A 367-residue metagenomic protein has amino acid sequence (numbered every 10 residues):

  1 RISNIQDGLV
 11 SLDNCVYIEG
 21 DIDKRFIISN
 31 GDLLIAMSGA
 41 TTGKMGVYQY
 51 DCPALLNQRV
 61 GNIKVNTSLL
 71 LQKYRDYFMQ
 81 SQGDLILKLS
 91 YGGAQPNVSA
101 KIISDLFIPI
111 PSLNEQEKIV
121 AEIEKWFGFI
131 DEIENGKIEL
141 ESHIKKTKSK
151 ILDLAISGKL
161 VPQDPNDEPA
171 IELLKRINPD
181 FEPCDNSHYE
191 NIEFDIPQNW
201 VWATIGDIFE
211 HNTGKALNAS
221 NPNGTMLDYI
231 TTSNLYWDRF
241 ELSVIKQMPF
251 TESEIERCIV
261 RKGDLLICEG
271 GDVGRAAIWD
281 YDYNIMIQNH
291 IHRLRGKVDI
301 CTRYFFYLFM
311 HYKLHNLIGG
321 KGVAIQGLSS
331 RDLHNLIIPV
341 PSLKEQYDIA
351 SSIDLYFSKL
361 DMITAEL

Functional and structural regions predicted by a protein language model:
R1-I2, E19-M79, G92, S99 (+5 more regions): A short beta-sheet element
S3-N30, S187-N191, G206-A219, S233-K262: Sequence-specific dsDNA recognition surfaces
L12-N14, L89-G92, P162-E168, D185-E190 (+3 more regions): Short coil/turn segments at secondary-structure boundaries
R75, Q116-I119, F305, K313 (+1 more regions): Interdomain signal-transducing alpha-helices
M79, G83-L87, F309-L317, F357: Short amphipathic alpha-helical signal-transduction/dimerization elements
D105, P109, L113, E117 (+10 more regions): Non-catalytic DNA-recognition/assembly elements of restriction-modification systems
E139-Y189: Extended, domain-scale alpha-helical bundle/helix-rich regions
